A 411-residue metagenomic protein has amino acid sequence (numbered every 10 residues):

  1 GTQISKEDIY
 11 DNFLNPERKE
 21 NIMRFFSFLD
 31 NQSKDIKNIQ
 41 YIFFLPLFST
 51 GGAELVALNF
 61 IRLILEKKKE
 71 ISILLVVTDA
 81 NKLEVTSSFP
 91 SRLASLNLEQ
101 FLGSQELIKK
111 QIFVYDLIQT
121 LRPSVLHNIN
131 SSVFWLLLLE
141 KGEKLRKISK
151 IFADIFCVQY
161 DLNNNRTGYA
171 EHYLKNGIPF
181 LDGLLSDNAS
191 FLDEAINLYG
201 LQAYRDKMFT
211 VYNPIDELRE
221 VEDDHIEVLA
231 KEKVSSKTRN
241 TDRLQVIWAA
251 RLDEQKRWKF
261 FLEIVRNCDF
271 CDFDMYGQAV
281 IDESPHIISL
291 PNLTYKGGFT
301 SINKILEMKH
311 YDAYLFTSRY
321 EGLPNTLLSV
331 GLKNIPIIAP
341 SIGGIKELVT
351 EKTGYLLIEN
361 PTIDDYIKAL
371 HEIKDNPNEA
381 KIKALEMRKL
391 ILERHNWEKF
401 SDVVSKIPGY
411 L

Functional and structural regions predicted by a protein language model:
G1-Q40: Non-catalytic membrane-proximal stalk/linker segments that position and tether the catalytic domains
I39-P46, L185, S235-K256, L262-R266: Conserved donor-binding/catalytic core segment of Leloir-type glycosyltransferases
L93-F101, E283-T300: Nucleotide-activated donor-binding/catalytic signature segment of Leloir-type glycosyltransferases, i.e., the conserved
T167, H172, P179-T210, I215-E220: A short, active-site helix/loop in glycosyltransferases that binds the activated sugar's phosphate group
R319: Aromatic "clamp/platform" in nucleotide-sugar-dependent glycosyltransferases that forms part of the donor/acceptor
P336-A339: Short hydrophobic beta-strand element within catalytic cores of glycosyltransferases and related nucleotide-activated
K346-H371: Change "using UDP/GDP/dTDP sugars" to "using nucleotide sugars
P361, N378-P408: A charged, aromatic-enriched C-terminal amphipathic alpha-helix characteristic of glycosyltransferases across folds
